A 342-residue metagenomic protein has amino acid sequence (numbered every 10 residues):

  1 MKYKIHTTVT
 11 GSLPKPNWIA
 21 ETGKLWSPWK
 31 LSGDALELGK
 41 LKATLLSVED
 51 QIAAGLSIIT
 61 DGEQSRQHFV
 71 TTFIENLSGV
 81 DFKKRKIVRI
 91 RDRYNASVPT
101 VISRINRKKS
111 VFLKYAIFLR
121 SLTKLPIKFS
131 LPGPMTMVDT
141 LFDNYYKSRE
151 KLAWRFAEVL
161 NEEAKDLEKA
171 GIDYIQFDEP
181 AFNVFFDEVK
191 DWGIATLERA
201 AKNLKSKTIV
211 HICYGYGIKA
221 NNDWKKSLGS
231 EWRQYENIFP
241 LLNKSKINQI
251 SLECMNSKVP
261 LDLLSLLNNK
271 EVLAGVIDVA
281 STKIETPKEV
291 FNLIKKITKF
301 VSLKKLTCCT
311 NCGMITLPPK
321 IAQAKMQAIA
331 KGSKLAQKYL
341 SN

Functional and structural regions predicted by a protein language model:
M1-N342: Domain-level signal for soluble alpha/beta catalytic cores
